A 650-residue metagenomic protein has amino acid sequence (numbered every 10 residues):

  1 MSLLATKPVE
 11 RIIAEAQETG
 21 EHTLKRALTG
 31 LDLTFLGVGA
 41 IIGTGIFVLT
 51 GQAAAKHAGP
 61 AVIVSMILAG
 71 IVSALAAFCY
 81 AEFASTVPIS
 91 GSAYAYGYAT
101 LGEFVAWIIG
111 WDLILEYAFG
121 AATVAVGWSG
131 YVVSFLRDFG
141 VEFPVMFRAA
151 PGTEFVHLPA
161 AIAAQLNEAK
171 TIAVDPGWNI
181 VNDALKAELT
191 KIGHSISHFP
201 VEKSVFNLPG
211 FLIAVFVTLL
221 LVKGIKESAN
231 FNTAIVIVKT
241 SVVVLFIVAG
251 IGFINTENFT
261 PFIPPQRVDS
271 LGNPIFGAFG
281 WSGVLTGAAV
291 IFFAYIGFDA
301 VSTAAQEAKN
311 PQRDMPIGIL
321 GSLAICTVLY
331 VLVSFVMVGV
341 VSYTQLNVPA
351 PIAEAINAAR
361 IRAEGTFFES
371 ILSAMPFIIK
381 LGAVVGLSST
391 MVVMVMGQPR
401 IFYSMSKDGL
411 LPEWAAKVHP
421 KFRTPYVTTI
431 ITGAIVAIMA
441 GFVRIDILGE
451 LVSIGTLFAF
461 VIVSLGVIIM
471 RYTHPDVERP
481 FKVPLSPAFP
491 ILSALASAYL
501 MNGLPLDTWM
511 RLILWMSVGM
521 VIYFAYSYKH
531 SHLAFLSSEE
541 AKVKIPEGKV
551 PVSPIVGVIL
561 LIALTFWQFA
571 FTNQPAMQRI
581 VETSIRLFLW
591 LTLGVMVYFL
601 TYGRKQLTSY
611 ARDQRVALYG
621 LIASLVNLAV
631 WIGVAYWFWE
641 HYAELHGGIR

Functional and structural regions predicted by a protein language model:
M1-G51, A55-P60, S73-F78, V87-S90 (+6 more regions): Membrane-interface "cap" regions at the ends of multi-pass membrane proteins
K25, L49-A160, V205, V244 (+3 more regions): Extracellular loop-to-transmembrane helix junctions
G30, T153-F155, A163-Q165, T171 (+7 more regions): Loop-to-transmembrane helix boundary motifs in multi-pass membrane proteins
I89, D112-G130, V290, Y295-A308 (+4 more regions): Membrane-helix boundary/coupling elements in multi-pass transport proteins
A95, G102, V133-R148, P265-F279 (+3 more regions): TM-loop-TM module centered on a large, flexible mid-protein loop between adjacent transmembrane helices in multi-pass
G130-E142, I237-D269, S334-V341, F460-V477 (+2 more regions): Hydrophobic alpha-helical segments and their helix-loop junctions in multi-pass secondary transporters
E202-V205, W414-T424, F460-W509, M520-I562 (+2 more regions): C-terminal membrane-solvent junction of multi-pass transporters and transport-like membrane proteins
V205-T256, I319-L323, G449-I462, F489 (+1 more regions): Membrane-interface loop-to-helix entry segments
